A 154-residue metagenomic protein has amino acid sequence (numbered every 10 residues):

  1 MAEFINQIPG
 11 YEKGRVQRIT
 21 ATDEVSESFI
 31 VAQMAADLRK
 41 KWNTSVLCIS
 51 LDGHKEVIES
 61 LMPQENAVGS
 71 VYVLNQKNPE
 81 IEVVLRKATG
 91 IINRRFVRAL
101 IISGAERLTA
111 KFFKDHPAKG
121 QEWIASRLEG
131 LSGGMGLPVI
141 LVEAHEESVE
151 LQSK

Functional and structural regions predicted by a protein language model:
M1-E12: Pre-Walker A adenine-sensing motif
I5-Q7, I19, A88-G90: Short, flexible coil/linker segments at or flanking structured domains
P9-Y11, D37-W42, Q64-A67, G90-R95 (+1 more regions): Conserved catalytic network of the ASCE P-loop NTPase/AAA+ motor domain
K13-R86: Conserved P-loop
V83-K154: P-loop NTPase motor core
